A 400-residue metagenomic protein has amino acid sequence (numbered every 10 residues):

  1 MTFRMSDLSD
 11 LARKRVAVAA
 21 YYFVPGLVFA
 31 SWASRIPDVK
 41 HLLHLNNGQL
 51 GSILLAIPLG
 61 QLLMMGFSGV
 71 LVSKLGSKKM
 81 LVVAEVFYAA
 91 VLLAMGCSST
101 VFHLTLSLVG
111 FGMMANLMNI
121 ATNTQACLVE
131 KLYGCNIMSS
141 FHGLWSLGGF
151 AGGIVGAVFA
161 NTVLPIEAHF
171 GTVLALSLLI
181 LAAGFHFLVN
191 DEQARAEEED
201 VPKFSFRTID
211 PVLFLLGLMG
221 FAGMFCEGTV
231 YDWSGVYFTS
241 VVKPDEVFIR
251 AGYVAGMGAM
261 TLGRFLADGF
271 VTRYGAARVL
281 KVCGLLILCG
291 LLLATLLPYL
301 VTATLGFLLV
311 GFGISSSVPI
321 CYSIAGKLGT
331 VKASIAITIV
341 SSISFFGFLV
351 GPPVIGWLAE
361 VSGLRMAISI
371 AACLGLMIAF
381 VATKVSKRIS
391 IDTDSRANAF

Functional and structural regions predicted by a protein language model:
S34-G48, D232-F248: Short amphipathic helix-loop junctions that connect adjacent transmembrane helices in Major Facilitator Superfamily/SLC
V39-K40, L71-V72, V158-V163, F238-T239 (+3 more regions): Interfacial helix-cap and linker-helix signal at transmembrane-aqueous boundaries of multi-pass secondary transporters
H44, G76, C97-F102, G275 (+2 more regions): Helix-breaking motifs and short loop linkers at transmembrane-helix boundaries and internal kinks in secondary membrane
L63-F102: Conserved MFS/SLC helix-loop-helix module at the cytosolic interface between two early adjacent transmembrane helices
M64-S77, A160, G263-A276, A359-E360: Helix-to-loop junctions at the C-terminal end of transmembrane segments in multipass secondary transporters
K79-L93, R278-L293: Structural signature of the two symmetry-related core transmembrane helices
H103, S140-V189: Helix-loop-helix hairpin linking two adjacent transmembrane segments in secondary transporters
L108-L144: Cytoplasmic helix-loop-helix junction between adjacent transmembrane helices in 12-TM secondary transporters
